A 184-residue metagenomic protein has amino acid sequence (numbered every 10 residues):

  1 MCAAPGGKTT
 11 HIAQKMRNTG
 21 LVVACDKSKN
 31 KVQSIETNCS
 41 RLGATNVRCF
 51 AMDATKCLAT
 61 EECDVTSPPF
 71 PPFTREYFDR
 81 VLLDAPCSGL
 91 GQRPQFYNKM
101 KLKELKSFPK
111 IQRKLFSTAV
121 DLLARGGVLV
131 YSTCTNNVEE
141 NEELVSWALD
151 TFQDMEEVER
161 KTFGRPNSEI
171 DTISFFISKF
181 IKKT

Functional and structural regions predicted by a protein language model:
M1-C2, V23: Conserved class I S-adenosyl-L-methionine
C2-G6, P86-C87: Class I SAM-dependent methyltransferase "Motif I" SAM/SAH-binding loop
P5-N18: Conserved SAM-binding loop of SAM-dependent methyltransferases across substrates and taxa, primarily the Class I
T19-C25: Short beta-strand element of Class I
C25-R75: S-adenosyl-L-methionine
C25-S34, N98-A124: Glycine-rich S-adenosyl-L-methionine
T55-S88, R113-L115, L122-T184: C-terminal catalytic and target-recognition region of SAM-dependent MTase-like enzymes, primarily methyltransferases
G89-K101, C134: Conserved P-loop NTPase nucleotide-binding/switch module
